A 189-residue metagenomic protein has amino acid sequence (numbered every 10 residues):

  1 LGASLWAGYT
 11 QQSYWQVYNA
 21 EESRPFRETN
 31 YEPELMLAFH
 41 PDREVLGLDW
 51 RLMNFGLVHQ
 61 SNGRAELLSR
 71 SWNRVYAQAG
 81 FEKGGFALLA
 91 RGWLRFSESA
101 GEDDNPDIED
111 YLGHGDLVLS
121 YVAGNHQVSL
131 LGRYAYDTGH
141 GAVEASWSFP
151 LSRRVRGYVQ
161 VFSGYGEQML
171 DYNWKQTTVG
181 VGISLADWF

Functional and structural regions predicted by a protein language model:
L1-G124, G132-Y134, T138-G139, V161-Y165 (+1 more regions): Outer-membrane pore/translocation modules
N125-V155: Glycine/small-residue-rich hydrophobic helix-like segments
F149-M169: Long amphipathic alpha-helical scaffold regions
V159, K175-F189: Outer-membrane beta-barrel "beta-signal"
